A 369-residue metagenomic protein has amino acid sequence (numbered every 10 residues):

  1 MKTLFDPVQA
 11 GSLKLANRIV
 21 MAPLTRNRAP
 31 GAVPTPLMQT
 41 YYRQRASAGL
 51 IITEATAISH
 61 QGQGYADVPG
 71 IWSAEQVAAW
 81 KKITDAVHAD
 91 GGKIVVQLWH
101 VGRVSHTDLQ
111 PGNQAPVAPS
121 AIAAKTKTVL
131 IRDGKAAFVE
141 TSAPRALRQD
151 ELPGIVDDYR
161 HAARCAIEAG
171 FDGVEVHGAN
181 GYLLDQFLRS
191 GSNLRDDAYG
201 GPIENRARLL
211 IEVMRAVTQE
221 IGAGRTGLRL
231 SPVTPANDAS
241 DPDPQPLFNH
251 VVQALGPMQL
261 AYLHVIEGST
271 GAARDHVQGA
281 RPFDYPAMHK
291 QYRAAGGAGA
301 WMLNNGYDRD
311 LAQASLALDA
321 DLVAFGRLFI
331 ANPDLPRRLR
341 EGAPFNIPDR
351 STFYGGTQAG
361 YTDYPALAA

Functional and structural regions predicted by a protein language model:
M1-A369: Flavin-dependent oxidoreductase catalytic cores
